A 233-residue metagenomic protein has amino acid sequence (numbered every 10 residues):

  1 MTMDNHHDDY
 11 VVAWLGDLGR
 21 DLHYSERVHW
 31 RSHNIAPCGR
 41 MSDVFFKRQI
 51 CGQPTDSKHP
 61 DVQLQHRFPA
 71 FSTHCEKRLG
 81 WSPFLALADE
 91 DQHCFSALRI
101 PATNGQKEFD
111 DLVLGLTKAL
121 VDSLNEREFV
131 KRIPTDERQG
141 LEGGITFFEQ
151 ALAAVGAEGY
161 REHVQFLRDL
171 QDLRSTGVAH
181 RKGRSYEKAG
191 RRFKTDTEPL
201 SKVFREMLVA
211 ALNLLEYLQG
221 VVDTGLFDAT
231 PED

Functional and structural regions predicted by a protein language model:
M1-M3, D9: Long, polar low-complexity intrinsically disordered regions
D8, V12-D169, V203-R205, V209-D233: Amphipathic alpha-helical interface elements
R161-R191: Histidine-centered, metal-coordinating catalytic motifs and their short helical/loop contexts
E187-S201: Acidic, Ser/Thr/Gly/Pro-rich intrinsically disordered interaction regions
